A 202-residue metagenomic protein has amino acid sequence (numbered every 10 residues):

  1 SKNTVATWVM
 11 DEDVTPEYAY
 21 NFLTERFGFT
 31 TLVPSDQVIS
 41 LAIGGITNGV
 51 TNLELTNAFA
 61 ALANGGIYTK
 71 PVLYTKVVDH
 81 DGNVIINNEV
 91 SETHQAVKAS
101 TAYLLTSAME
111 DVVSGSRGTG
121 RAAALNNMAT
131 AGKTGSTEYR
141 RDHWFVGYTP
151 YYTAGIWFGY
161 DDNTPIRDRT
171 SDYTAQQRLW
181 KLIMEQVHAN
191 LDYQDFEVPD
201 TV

Functional and structural regions predicted by a protein language model:
S1-F29, S35-N64, E110-D111: Active-site-adjacent helix/loop patches that line small-molecule binding or acyl-intermediate pockets
T30-T31, T69: Residue-level detector of short coil/turn "hinge" positions at structural boundaries
L32-V33, A96: Short helix-capping and inter-helix turn/linker motifs at the boundaries of alpha-helical repeat units
V33-P34, V72: Residue-level detector of family-conserved "landmark" positions at structurally sensitive sites
N48-V202: A penicillin-recognizing enzyme superfamily signal
